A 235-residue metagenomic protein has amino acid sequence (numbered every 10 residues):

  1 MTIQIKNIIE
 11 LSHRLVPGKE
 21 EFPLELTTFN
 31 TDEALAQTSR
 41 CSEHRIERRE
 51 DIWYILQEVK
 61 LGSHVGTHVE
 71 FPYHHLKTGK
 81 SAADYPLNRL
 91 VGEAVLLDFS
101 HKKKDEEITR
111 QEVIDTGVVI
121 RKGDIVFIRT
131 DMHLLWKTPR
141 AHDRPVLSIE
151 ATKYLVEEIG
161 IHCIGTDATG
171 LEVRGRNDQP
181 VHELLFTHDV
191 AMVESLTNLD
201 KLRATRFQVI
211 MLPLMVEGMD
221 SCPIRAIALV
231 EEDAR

Functional and structural regions predicted by a protein language model:
M1-R235: Active-/binding-site microenvironments in catalytic and ligand-binding cores
